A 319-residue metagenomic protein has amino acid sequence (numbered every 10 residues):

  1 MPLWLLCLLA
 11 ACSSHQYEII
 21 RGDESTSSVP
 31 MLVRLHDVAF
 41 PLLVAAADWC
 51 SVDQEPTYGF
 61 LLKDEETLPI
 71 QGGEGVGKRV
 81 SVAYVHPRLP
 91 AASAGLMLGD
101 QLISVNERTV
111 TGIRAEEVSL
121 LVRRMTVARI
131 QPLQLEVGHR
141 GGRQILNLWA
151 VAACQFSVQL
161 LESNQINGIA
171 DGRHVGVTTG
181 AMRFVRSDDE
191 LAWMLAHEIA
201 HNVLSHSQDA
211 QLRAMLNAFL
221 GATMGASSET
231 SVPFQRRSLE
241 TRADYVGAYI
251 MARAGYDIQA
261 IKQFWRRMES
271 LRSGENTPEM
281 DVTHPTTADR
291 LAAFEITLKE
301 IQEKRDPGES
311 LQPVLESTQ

Functional and structural regions predicted by a protein language model:
M1-P2, Q319: Short, low-complexity, intrinsically disordered N-terminal peptides in bacterial proteins
P2-A11: Bacterial N-terminal signal peptides
C12-Q319: A Zn2+-metalloprotease active-site environment signal
